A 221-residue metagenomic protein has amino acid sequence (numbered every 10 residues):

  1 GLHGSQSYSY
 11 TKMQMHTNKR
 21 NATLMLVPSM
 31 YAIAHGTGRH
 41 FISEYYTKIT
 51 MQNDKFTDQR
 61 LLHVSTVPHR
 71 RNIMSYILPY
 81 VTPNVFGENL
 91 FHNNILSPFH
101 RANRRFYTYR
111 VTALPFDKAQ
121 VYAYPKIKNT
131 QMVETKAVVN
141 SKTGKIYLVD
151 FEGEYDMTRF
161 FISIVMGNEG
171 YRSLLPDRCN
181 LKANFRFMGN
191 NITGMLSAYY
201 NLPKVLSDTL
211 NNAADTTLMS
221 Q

Functional and structural regions predicted by a protein language model:
G1-Q120, Y124-M132, G189, M195-Q221: Structured extracytoplasmic
F116-N211: Gly/Pro-enriched, hydrophobic low-complexity segments that function as extracytoplasmic propeptides/linkers
